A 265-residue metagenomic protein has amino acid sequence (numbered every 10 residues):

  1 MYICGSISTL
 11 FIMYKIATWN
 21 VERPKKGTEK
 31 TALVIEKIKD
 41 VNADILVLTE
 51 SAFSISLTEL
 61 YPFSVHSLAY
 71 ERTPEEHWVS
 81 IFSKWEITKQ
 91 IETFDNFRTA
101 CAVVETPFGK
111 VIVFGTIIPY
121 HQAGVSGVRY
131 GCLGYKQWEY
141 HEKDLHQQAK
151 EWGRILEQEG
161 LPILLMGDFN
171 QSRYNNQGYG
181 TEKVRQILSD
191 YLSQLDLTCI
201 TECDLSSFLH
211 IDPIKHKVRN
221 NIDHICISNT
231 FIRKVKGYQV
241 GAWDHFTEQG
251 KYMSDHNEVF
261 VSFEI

Functional and structural regions predicted by a protein language model:
Y2-I35, S83-I265: Active-site regions of metal-assisted phosphoester/phosphodiester hydrolases, unifying DNase/endonuclease modules
Y14-K15, P24-D95: Active-site surface patch of divalent metal-dependent phosphodiester/phosphate bond hydrolases
